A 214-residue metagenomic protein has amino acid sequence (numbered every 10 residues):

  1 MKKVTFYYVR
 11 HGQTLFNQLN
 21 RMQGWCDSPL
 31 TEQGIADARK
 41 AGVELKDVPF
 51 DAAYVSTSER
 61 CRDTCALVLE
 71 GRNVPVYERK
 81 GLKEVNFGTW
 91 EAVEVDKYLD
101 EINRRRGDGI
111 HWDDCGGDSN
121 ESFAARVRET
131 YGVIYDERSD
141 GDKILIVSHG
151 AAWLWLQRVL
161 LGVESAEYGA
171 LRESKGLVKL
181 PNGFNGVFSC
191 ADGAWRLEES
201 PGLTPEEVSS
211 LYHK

Functional and structural regions predicted by a protein language model:
K2-K3, V85-D96, D140-D142, R158-K214: Acidic, low-complexity terminal tails and accessory targeting/binding regions of phosphate-metabolizing enzymes
F6, D142-G150: Generic beta-sheet signal
Y7, Q13-D63, D118-V127: Loop-to-helix element that buttresses phosphate recognition and phosphoryl-transfer chemistry
Y7, Y77-R79, E198: General small-molecule cofactor/ligand-binding pocket signal
G12, G150, P201: Active-site metal-binding loops of divalent metal-dependent hydrolases
K40-D108: Phosphate-coordination/substrate-recognition cap region in phosphate-metabolizing enzymes
K46-P49, I134-D142: Glycine-rich phosphate-binding loop signature in dinucleotide/nucleotide-binding domains
I102-S122: Short glycine/proline- and acidic residue-enriched helix-loop micro-motifs that form flexible lids or anion-recognition
